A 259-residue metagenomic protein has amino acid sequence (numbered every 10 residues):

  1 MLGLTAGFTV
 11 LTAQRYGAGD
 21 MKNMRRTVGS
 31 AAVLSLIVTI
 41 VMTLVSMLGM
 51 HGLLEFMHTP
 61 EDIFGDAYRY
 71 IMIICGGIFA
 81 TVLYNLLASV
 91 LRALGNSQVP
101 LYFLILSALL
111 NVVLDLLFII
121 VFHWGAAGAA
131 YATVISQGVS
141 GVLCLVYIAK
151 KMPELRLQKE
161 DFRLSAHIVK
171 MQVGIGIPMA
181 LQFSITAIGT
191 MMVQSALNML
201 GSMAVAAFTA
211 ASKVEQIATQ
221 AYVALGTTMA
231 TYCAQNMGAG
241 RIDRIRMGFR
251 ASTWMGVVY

Functional and structural regions predicted by a protein language model:
M1-T43, T81-P100, A207-Y259: Small-residue-rich hydrophobic transmembrane alpha-helices
S35, I71-I74, I78, N96 (+5 more regions): Residue-level recognition of transmembrane alpha-helices in multi-pass small-molecule transporters/permeases
S35, I74, P100, L104 (+7 more regions): Residue-level signature of transmembrane alpha-helical cores of multipass secondary-active transporters and flippases
V41-M72: Short membrane-interface helical motifs at transmembrane helix boundaries in multi-pass membrane transporters
L54-E61, L117-W124, S184-I217, Q235-N236: Helix-terminus/linker motif at the lipid-water interface of multi-pass membrane proteins
E61-Y84, Y222: Alpha-helical transmembrane segments of multi-pass membrane proteins
A108-V142: Membrane-interface helix-loop junctions in multi-pass transport and translocation proteins
T133, C144-T186: Interhelical loop/hinge segments that connect adjacent transmembrane helices in multipass membrane
